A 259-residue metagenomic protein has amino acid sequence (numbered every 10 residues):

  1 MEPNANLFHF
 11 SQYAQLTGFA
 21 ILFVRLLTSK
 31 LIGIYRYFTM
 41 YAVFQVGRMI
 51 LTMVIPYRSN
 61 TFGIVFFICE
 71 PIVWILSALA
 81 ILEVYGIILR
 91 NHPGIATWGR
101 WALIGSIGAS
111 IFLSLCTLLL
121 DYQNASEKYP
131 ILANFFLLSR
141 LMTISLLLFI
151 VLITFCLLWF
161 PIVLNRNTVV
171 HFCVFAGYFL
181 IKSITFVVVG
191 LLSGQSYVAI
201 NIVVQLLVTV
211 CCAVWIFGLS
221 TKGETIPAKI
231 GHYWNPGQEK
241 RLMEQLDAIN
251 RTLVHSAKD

Functional and structural regions predicted by a protein language model:
A5-F8, G105-S110, I131-F149, V170-C173 (+1 more regions): A loop-to-helix transmembrane entry motif
N6-L16, S59-I87, W101-I111, I200-C212: Individual alpha-helical transmembrane segments in multi-pass integral membrane proteins
F19-L27, M53, C69-I104, I111-S126: Internal transmembrane alpha-helix with an interfacial aromatic "cap," most often the third helix
K30-Y41, N165-F175: Membrane-interfacial loop-to-transmembrane alpha-helix junctions, especially the N-terminal start
R36-I55, V73, F175-V188: Hydrophobic alpha-helical transmembrane segments of multi-pass membrane proteins
G47-F67, G190-S196: Helix-loop junctions on the outward
S114-R140, L158-N165: Membrane-helix boundary elements
L152-D259: C-terminal transmembrane-bundle signature of multipass membrane proteins, characterized by strong activation on
